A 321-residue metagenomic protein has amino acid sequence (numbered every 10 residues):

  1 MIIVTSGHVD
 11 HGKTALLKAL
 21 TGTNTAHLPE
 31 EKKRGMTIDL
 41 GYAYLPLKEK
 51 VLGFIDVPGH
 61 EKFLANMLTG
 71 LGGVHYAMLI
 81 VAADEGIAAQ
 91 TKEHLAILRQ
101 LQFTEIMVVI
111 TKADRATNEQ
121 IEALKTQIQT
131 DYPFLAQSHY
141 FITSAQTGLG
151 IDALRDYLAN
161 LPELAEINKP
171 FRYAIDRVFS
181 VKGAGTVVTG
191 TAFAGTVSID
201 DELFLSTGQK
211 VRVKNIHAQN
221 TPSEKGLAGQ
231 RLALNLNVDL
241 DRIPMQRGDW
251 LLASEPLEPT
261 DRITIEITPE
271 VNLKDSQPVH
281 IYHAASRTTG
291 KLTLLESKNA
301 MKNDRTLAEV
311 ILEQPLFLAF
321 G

Functional and structural regions predicted by a protein language model:
M1-V57: Conserved G1/Walker A P-loop phosphate-binding module
T5, E105, R115-Q120, Q127 (+1 more regions): C-terminal effector modules of nucleic-acid-centric enzymes and ribosome-associated factors
S6-V9, E30, R34-M36, Y44-P46 (+9 more regions): Replace "in large, NTP-powered and nucleic-acid-processing enzymes" with "in large, NTP-powered factors and other
D10, L16, G35, D56 (+11 more regions): Residue-level signature of catalytic and energy-coupling elements of molecular machines, predominantly ATP/GTP-dependent
L16-A19, Q90-I97, A123-D131, A153-L158: Alpha-helical scaffold elements adjacent to nucleotide-binding pockets in ATP/GTP-utilizing enzyme cores
V57-K62, G72-H94, Q102-E122: Conserved Switch II/interswitch segment of TRAFAC-class P-loop GTPases
I97-F103, T130-A136, F317: Arginine/glycine-rich "motif VI" loop of SF2 helicases in the C-terminal RecA-like domain
A113, T130-V271: Conserved catalytic-core segments of large NTP-driven translation/proteostasis enzymes
